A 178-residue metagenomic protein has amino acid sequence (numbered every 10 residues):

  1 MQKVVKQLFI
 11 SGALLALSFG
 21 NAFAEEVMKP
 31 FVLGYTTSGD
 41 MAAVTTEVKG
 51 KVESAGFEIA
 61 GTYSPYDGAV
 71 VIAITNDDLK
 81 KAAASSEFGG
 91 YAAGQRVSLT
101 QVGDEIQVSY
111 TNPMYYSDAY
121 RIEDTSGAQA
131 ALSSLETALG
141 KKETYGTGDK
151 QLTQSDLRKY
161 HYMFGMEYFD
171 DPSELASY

Functional and structural regions predicted by a protein language model:
M1-F9: Bacterial N-terminal signal peptides that target proteins for export
I10-S18: Bacterial N-terminal signal peptides
F19-A24: Sec/Tat signal peptide C-region and signal peptidase I cleavage site
E25-Y66, Y120-I122, K142-Y178: Terminal, regulation- and interaction-focused segments at domain boundaries
T62-D78: Acidic helix-start/capping segments at beta-turn-to-alpha-helix junctions
A73-I74, A83-F88: Compact, glycine-rich, soluble single-domain proteins
N76-D78, G103, N112-M114: A mature extracytoplasmic/lumenal domain signature
V108-T147: Hydrophobic alpha-helical segments and helix pairs
